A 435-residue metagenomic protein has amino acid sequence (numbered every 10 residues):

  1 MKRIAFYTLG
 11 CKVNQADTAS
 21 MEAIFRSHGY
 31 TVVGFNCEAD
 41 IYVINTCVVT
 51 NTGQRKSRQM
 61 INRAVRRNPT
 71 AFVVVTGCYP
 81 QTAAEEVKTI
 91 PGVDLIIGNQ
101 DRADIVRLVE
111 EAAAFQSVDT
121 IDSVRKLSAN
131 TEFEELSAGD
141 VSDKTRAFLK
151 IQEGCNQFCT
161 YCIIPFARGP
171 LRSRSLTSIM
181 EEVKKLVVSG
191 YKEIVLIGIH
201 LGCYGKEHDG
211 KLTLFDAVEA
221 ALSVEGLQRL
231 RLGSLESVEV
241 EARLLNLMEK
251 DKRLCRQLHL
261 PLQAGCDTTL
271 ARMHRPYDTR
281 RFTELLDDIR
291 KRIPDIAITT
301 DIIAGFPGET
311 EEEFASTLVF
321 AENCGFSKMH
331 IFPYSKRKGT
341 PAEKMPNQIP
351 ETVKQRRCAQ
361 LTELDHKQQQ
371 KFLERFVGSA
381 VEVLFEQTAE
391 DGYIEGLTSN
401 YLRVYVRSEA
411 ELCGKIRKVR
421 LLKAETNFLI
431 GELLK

Functional and structural regions predicted by a protein language model:
M1-Y204, E219, M248, L254 (+8 more regions): Proteins enriched for Cys/Gly/acidic motifs involved in redox and nucleic-acid/cofactor modification
V43, C78, I105, L196 (+7 more regions): Residue-level signal for inorganic ion chemistry
V48-V49, R168, H208-K211, A271-Y277 (+1 more regions): Short glycine-enriched, charge-decorated loop/helix-capping segments at active-site entrances that position
V73-V74, T82, V188-E311: Conserved SAM/AdoMet-binding glycine-rich loop
S142-T145, C155-Q157, L254, A264 (+5 more regions): Short flexible coil/turn linkers enriched for glycine and charged/polar residues that connect secondary-structure
E309, G325-F326: Contiguous mid-protein beta-loop-alpha structural module that forms a pocket-lining wall or clamp of enzyme active
P333-N347: Aromatic/acidic polysaccharide-binding cleft in carbohydrate-active enzymes
K344-K435: Terminal RNA-binding accessory module
